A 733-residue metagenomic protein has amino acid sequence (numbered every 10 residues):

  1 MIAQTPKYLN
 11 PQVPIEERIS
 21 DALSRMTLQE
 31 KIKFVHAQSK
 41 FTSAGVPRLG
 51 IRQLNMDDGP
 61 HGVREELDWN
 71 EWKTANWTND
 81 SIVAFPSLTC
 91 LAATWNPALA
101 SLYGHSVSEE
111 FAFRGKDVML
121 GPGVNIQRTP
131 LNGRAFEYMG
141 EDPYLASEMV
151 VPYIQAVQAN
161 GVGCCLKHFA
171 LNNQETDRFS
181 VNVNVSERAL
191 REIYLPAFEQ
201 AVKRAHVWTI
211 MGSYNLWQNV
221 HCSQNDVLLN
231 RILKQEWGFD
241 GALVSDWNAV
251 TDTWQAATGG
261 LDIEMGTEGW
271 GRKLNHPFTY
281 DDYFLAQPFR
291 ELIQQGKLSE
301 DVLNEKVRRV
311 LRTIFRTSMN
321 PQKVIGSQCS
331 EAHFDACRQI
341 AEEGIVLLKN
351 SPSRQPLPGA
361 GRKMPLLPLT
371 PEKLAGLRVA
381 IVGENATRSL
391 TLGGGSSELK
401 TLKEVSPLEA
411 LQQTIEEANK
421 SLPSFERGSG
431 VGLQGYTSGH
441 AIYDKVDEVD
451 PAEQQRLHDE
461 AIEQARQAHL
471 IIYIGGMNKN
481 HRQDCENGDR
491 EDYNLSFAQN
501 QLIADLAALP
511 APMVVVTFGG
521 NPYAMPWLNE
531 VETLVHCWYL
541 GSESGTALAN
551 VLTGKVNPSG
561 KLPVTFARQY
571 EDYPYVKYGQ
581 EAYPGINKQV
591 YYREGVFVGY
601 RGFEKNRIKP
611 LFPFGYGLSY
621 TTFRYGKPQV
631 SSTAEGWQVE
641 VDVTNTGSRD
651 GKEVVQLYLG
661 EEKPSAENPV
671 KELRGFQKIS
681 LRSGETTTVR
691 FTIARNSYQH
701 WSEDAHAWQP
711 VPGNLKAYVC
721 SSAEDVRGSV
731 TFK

Functional and structural regions predicted by a protein language model:
I2-H700, A707-A723, T731-K733: Glycoside hydrolase catalytic-domain context in secreted enzymes
V726: Conserved glycine-rich phosphate/nucleotide-binding loop and adjacent Mg2+-coordinating catalytic segment
